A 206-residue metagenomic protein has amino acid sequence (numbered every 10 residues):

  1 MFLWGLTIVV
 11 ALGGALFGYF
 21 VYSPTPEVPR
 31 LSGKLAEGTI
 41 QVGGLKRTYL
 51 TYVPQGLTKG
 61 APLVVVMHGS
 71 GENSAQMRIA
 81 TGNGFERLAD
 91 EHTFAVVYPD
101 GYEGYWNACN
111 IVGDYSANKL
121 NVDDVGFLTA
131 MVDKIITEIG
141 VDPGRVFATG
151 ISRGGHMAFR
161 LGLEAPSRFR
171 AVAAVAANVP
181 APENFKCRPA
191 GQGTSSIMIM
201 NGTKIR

Functional and structural regions predicted by a protein language model:
M1-L63, T81, R87-A95, L120 (+3 more regions): A domain-start/cap signature at the N-terminus of enzymes
A61, G69-N73: Active-site glycine-rich loops that stabilize anionic/oxyanionic intermediates across multiple enzyme folds
V66-G69, Y98, M200: Structural cue for short, hydrophobic secondary-structure segments
S74, Y105, V179-F185, R206: A short beta-to-alpha transition loop/helix N-cap that caps and shapes the active-site region
D100-D123: Cap/lid segment of the alpha/beta-hydrolase catalytic domain
G101, A173-P180, G202-I205: Active-site nucleophile loop of the alpha/beta-hydrolase fold
A117-I139, R160: Alpha/beta-hydrolase active-site loop
T194-N201: Catalytic His-Asp charge-relay segment
